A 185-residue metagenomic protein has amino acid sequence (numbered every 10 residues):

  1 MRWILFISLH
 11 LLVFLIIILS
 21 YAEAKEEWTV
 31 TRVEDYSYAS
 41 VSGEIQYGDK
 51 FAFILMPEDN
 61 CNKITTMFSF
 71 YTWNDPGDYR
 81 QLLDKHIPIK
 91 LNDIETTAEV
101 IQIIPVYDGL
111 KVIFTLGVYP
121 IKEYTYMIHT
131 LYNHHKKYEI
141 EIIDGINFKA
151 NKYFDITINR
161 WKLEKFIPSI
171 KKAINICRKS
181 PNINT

Functional and structural regions predicted by a protein language model:
M1-A24: Classical Sec-dependent N-terminal signal peptides that target proteins to the secretory pathway
A22-T185: A generic "folded-domain core" signal
